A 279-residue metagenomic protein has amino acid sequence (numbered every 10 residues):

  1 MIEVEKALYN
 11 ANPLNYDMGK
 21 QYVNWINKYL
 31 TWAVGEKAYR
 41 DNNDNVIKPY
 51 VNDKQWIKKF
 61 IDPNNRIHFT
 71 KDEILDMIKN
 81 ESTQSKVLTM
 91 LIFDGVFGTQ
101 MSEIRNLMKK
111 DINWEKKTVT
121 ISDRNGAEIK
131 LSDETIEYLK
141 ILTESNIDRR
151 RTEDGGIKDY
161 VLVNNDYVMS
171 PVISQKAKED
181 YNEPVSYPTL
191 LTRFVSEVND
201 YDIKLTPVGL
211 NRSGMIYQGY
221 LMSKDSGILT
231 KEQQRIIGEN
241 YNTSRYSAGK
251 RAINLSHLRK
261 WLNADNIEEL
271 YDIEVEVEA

Functional and structural regions predicted by a protein language model:
M1-K59: N-terminal core-binding DNA-recognition domain of tyrosine recombinases/integrases
P13, D76-E81, M108-E115: Solenoid-like repeat scaffolds
Q55-I74, N125-E137: DNA breakage-rejoining catalytic core of tyrosine-based enzymes
K71-T99: Basic, Lys/Arg- and aromatic-enriched nucleic-acid-binding interface segment
L91-N106, L221-S226: A short, glycine-centered helix-capping/turn motif at helix boundaries that positions DNA-contacting or catalytic
N106-K140: Conserved tyrosine-mediated DNA breakage-rejoining catalytic core shared by Y-recombinases
I136-D202: Active-site/catalytic core of tyrosine-dependent DNA strand-transfer enzymes
L191-A279: Short, basic (Lys/Arg/His-rich) helix/loop patches that form interaction surfaces in the mid-to-C-terminal regions
